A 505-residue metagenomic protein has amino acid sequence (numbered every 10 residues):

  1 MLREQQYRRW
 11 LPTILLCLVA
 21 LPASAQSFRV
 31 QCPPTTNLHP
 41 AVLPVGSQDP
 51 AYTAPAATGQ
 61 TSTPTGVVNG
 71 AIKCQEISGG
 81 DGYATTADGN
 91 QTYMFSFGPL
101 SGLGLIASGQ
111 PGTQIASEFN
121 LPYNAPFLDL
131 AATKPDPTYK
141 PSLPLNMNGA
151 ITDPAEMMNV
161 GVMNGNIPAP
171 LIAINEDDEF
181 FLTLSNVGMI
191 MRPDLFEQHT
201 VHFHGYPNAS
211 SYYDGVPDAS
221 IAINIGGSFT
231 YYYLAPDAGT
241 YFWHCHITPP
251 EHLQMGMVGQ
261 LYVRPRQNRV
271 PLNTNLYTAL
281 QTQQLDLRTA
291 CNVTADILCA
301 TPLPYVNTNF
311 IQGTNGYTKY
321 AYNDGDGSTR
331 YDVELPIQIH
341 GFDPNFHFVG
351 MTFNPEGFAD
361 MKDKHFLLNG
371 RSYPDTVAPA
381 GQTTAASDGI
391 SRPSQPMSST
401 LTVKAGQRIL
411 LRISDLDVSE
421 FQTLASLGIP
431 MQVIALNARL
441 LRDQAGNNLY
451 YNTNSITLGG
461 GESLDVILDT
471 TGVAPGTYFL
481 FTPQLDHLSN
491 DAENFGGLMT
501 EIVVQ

Functional and structural regions predicted by a protein language model:
M1-R8: N-terminal secretory signal peptides that target proteins for export/translocation
R8-L16: Sec-dependent signal peptide recognition, specifically the positively charged N-region followed immediately by
A20-S24: N-terminal signal peptide c-region/cleavage motif recognized by signal peptidases
A25-Q505: Copper-binding active sites and cupredoxin-like electron-transfer domains, recognizing His/Cys-rich ligand loops
